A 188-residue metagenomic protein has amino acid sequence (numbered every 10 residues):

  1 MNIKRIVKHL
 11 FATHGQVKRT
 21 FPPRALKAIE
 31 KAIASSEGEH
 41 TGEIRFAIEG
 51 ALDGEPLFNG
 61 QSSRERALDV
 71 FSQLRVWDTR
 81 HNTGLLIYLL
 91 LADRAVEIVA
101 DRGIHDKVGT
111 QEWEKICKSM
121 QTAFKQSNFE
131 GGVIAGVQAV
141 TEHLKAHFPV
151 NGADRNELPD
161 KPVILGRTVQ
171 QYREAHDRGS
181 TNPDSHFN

Functional and structural regions predicted by a protein language model:
N2-N151, R155, P159-E174, R178-S180 (+1 more regions): Divalent-cation
